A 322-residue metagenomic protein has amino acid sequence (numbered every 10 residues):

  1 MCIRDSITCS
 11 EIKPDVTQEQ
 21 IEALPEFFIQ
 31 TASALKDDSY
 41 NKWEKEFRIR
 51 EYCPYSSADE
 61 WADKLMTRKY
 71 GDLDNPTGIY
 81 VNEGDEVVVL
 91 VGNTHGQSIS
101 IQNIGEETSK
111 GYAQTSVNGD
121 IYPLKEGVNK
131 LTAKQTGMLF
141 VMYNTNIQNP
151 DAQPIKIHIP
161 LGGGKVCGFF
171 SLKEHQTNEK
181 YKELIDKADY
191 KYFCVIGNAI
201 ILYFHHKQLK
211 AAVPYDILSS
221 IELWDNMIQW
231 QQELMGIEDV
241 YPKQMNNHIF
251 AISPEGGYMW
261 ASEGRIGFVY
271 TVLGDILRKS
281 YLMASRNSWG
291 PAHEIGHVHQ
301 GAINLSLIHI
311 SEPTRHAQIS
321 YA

Functional and structural regions predicted by a protein language model:
M1-D5, I308-E312, H316-A322: Single conserved hydrophobic/aromatic residue that forms the stacking wall/gate of nucleotide- or nucleobase-binding
R4-F169: Beta-strand-enriched, solvent-exposed domains that form extended recognition/catalytic surfaces
S100, G127, S171, Q176-T177 (+1 more regions): Short, solvent-exposed coil/turn linker segments
G111-P123, P160-E174, K210-Q232, I319: A signal for specific C-terminal beta-sheet/loop modules enriched in small/flexible residues with GP/PG/PP motifs
H158-C194: Low-complexity, Pro/Ser/Thr- and charge-rich linker/hinge segments at domain boundaries
K191-S311, S320: Catalytic cores of extracellular degradative/oxidative enzymes
